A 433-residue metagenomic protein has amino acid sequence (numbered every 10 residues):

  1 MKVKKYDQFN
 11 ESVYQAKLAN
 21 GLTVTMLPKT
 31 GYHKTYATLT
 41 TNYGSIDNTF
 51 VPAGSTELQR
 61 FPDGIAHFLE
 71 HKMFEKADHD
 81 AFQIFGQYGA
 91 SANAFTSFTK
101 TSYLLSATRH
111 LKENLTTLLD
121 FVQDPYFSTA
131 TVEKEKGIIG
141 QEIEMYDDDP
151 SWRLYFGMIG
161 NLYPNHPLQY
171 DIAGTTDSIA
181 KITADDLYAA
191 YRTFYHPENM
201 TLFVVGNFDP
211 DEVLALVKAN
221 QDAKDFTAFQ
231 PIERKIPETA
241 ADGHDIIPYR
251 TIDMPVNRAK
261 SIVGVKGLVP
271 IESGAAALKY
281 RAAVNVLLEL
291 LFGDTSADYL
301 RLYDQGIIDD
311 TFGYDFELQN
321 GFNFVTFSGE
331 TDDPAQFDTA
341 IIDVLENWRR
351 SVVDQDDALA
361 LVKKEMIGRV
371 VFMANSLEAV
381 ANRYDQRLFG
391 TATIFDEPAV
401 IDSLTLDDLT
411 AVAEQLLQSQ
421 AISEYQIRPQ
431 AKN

Functional and structural regions predicted by a protein language model:
M1-D80, Y188-Y191, Y195-R301, V412 (+1 more regions): His/Glu-rich zincin catalytic helix
K17, D80-R234, G274, K279 (+2 more regions): Charge-rich, well-structured scaffold segments of protease-associated domains
